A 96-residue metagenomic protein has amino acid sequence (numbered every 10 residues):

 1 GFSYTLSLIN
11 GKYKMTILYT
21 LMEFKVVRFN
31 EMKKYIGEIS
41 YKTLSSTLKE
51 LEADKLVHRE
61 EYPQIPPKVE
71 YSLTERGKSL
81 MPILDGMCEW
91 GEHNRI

Functional and structural regions predicted by a protein language model:
G1-T43, E70: N-terminal helix-turn-helix DNA-binding core of bacterial DNA-binding proteins
Y4, K34, S46, P82-D85 (+1 more regions): Generic recognition of well-ordered alpha-helical segments within structured catalytic/regulatory domains
L6-L8, H93-I96: HhH-family (HhH-GPD) DNA N-glycosylase catalytic core used in base-excision repair
M15, D54, I83-R95: Alpha-helical linker/hinge and terminal dimerization helices associated with HTH transcriptional regulators
E23, Y62-P63: Short polar/acidic secondary-structure junctions
N30-R59, P66: Canonical helix-turn-helix DNA-binding module
E60-E61, I96: Short, hydrophobic secondary-structure boundary micro-motifs
P63-G86: Basic, amphipathic "hinge/linker" alpha-helix immediately C-terminal to the N-terminal HTH DNA-binding motif
